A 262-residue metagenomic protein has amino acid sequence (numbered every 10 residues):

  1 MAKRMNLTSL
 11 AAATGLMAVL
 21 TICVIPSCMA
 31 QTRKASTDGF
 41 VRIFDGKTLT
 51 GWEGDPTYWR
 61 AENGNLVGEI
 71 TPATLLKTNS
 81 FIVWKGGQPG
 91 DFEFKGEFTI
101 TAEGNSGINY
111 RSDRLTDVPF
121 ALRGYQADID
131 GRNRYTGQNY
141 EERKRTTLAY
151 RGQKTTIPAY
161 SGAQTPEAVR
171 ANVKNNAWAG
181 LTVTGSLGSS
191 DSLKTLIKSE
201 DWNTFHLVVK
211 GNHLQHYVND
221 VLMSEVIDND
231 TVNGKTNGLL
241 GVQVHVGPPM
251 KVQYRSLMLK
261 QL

Functional and structural regions predicted by a protein language model:
M1-S9: N-terminal secretory signal peptides that target proteins for export/translocation
T8-T14, A127: Short N-terminal leader segment in a subset of presequences, especially plant chloroplast and some mitochondrial
A12-V24: Bacterial N-terminal signal peptides
C28-L262: Carbohydrate-interacting regions of secretory-pathway proteins
